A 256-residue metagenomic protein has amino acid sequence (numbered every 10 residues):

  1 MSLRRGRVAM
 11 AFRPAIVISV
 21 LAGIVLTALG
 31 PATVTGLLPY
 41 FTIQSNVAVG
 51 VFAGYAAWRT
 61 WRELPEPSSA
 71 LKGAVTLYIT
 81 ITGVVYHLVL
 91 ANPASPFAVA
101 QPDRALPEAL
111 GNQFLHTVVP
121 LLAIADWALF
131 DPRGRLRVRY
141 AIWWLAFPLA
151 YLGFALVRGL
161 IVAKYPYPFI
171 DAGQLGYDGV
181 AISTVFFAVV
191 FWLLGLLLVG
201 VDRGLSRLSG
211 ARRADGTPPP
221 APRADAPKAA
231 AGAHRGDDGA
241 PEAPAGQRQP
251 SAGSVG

Functional and structural regions predicted by a protein language model:
M1-I16: N-terminal membrane topogenic signal
I16-P31: Alpha-helical transmembrane segments of multi-pass membrane proteins
L26-G30, A53-R62, T82-V99, A125-L129: Membrane-helix exit/interface motif
T35-V51, A70-A74: Loop-to-helix transition at the N-terminal end of transmembrane alpha-helices
T42-S45, E108-L121, A181-V185, V189: Membrane-interface loop-to-helix entry segments
E63-T80, R137-L145: Interfacial segments of alpha-helical transmembrane regions
P120-L136: Alpha-helical transmembrane segments in multipass membrane proteins, preferentially the mid-helix core
L160-L197, S251, G256: Membrane-interface transmembrane-helix boundary segments in multi-pass integral membrane proteins
